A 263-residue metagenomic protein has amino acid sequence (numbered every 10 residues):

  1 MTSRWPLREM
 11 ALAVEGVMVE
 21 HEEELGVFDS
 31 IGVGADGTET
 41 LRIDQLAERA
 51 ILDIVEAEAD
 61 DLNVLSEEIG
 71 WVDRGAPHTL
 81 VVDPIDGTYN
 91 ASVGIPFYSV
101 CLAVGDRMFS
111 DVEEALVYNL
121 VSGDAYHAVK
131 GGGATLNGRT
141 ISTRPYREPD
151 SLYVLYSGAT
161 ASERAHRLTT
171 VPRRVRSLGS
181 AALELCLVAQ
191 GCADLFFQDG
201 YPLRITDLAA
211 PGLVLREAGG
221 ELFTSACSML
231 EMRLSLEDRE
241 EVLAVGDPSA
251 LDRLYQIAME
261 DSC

Functional and structural regions predicted by a protein language model:
M1-I85, M259, C263: N-terminal subdomain of lithium-sensitive/metallo-dependent phosphomonoesterases centered on the IMPase/IPPase/PAP
A11, T143-C263: An extended, acidic
D44, G87-T88, V188, L215: Buried hydrophobic positions in well-ordered alpha/beta secondary-structure cores of metabolic enzymes
N63-E67, V82, A91, R176-G179 (+1 more regions): General beta-strand structural signal in soluble alpha/beta enzymes
A76-G131: DPxDG-like acidic metal-binding loop motif
G105-F109, V121, K130-G133, A159 (+2 more regions): Short loop segments at secondary-structure junctions
